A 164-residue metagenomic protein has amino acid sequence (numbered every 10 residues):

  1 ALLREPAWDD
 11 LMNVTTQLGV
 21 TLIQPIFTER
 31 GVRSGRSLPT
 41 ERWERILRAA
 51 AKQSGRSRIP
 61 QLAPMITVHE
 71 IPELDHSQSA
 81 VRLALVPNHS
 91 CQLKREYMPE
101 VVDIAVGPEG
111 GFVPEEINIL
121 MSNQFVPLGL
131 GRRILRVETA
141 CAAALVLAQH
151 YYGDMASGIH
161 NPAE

Functional and structural regions predicted by a protein language model:
A1, A63, E109, R133 (+1 more regions): Glycine- and other small-residue-rich loops at beta-strand/loop junctions that grip anionic moieties
A1-L83: RNA substrate-binding interface of SAM-dependent RNA methyltransferases
V14-L18, T40-E41, M98-E100, I119-S122 (+1 more regions): Short, solvent-exposed amphipathic alpha-helical segments in soluble enzyme and RNA/protein-processing domains
V32-R33, Q92, V137: Generic structural signal for helix capping and beta-alpha/helix-loop junctions
I66-H69, H89, I134: Residue-level detector of flexible, active-site-proximal loop/helix-junction positions within diverse enzyme catalytic
T67, P108, C141: A generic "binding-loop/recognition-motif" signal
D75-N118, F125-G129: Active-site/ligand-binding-proximal alpha/beta "capping" segment
P114-E164: Structured adenosyl-cofactor binding patch, chiefly the S-adenosyl-L-methionine
